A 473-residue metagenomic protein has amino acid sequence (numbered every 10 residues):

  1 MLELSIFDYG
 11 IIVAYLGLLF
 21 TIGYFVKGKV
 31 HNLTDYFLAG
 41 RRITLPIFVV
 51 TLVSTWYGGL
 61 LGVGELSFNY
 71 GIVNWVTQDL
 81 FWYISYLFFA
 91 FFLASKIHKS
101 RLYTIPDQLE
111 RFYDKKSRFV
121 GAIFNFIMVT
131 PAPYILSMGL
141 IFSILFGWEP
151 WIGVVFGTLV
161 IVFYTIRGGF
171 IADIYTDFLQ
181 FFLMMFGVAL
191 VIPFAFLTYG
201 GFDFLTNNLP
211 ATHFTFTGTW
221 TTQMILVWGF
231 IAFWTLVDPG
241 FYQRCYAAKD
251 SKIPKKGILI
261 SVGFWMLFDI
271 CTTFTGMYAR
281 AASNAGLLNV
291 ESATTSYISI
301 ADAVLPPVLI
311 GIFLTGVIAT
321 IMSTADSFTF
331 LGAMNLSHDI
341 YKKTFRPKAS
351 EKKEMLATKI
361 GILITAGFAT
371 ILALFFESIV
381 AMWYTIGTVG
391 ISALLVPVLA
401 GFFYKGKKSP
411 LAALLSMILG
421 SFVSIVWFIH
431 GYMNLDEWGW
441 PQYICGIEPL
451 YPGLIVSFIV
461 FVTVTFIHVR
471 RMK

Functional and structural regions predicted by a protein language model:
M1-K473: Membrane-embedded helix-loop-helix hairpins and adjacent transmembrane boundary segments in multi-pass transporters
